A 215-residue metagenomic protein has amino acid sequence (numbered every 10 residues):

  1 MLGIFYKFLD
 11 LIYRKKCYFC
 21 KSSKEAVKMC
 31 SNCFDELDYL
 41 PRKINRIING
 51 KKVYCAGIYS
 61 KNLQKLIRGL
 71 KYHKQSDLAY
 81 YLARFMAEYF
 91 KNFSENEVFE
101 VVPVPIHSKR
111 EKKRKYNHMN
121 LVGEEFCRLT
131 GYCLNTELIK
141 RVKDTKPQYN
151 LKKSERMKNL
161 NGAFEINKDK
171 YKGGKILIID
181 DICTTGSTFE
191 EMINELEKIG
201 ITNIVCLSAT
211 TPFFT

Functional and structural regions predicted by a protein language model:
M1-T215: Glycine-rich phosphate/pyrophosphate-handling loop used in enzymes and phosphotransfer proteins
